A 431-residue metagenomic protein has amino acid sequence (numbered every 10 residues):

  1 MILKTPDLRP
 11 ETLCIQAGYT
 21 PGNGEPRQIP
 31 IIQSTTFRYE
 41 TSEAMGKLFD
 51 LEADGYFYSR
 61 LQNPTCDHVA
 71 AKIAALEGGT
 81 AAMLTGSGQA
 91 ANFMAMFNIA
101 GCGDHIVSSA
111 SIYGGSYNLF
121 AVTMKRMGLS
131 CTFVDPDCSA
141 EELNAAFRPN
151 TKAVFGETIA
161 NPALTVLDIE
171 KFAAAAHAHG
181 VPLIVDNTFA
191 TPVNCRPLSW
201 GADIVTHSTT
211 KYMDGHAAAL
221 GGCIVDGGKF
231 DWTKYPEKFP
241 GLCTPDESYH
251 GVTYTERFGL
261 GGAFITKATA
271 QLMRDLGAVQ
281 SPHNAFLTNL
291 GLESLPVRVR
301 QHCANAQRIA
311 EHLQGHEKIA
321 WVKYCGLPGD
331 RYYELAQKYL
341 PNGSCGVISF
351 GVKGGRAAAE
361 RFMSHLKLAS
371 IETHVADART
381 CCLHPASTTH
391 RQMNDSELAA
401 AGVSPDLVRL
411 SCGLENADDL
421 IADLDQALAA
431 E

Functional and structural regions predicted by a protein language model:
I2-N63, A71: N-terminal "arm"/small-domain region of PLP-dependent enzymes with the aminotransferase-like
I2-T5, C14-T20, A82-H316, K323: Conserved PLP-enzyme active-site core in the AAT-like
E11, R27-I31, D54, A81 (+3 more regions): A generic secondary-structure signal marking the coil-to-beta-strand transition
T36, G227-F230, V352-G355: Short loop segments at secondary-structure junctions
T41-F93, G115-T123: Conserved N-terminal alpha-helix of the aminotransferase class I/II PLP-enzyme fold
A121-V122, S130-C131, A145, P149-K152 (+4 more regions): PLP-dependent enzyme catalytic core of the Aspartate aminotransferase-like
V225, S349-G351, S411-G413: Short hydrophobic/aromatic beta-strand micro-patches that form the beta-sheet surface supporting nucleotide- or nucleic
L276-V279, H283-A285, L290, S294 (+4 more regions): Conserved small-domain helix->loop->beta segment predominantly found in fold-type I
